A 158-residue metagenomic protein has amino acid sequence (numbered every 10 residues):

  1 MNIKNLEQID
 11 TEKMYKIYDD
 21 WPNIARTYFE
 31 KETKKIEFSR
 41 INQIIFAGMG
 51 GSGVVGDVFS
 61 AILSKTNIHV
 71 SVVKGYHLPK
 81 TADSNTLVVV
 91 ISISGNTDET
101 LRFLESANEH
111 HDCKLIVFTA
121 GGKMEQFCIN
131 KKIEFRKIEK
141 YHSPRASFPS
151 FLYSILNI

Functional and structural regions predicted by a protein language model:
M1-F29: Cofactor-/ligand-binding subdomain signature composed of acidic, glycine-rich, tryptophan-containing flexible loops
I24-R40: A short, well-structured juxtamembrane/interface segment
S39-I158: Glycine-rich phosphate-binding loops that contact phosphosugars or nucleotide phosphates
